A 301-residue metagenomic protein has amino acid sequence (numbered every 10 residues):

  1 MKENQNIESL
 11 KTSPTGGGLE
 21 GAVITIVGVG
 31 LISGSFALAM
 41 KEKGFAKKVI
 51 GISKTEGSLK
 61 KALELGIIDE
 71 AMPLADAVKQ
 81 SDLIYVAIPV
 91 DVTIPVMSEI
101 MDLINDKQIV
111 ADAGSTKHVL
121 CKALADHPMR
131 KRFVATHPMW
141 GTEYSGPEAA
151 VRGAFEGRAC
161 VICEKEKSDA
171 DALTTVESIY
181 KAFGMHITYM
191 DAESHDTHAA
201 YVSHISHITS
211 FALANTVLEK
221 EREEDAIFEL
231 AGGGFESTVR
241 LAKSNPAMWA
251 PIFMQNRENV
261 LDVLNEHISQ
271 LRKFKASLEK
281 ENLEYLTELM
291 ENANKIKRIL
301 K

Functional and structural regions predicted by a protein language model:
K2-I7, L19-K79: NAD(P)+-binding Rossmann beta1-loop-alpha1 motif at the extreme N-terminus of oxidoreductases
V23, K48, R132, A159 (+1 more regions): Residues at the starts of beta-strands that form the adenosine-phosphate
L74-I109: Rossmann-like NAD(P)-binding element
I88, G114, E164: Glycine-rich, N-terminal phosphate-binding loop of Rossmann-like dinucleotide-binding domains
S98-E148: Rossmann-like NAD(P)(H) cofactor-binding subdomain of soluble oxidoreductases
A154-S237: Internal alpha-helical scaffold of NAD(P)-dependent oxidoreductase catalytic cores
E224-A293: Interdomain hinge/lid region at the active-site interface of Rossmann-like NAD(P)-dependent oxidoreductases
